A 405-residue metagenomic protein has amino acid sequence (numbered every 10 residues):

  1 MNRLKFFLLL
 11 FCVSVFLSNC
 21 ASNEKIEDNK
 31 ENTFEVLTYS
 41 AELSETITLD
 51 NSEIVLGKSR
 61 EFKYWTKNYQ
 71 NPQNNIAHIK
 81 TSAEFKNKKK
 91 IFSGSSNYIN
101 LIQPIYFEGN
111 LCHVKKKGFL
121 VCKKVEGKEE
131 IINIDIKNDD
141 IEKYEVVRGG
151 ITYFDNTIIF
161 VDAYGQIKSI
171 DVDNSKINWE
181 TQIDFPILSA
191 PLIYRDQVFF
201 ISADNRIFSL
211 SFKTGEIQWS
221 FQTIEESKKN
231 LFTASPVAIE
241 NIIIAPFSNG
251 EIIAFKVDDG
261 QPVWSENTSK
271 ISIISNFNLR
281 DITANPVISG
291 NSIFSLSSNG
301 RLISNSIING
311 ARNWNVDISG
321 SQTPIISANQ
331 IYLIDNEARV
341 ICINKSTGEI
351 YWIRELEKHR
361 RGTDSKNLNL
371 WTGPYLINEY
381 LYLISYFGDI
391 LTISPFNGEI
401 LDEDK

Functional and structural regions predicted by a protein language model:
F16-N19: C-terminal motif of bacterial Sec signal peptides marking the signal peptidase cleavage site
A21-E24: Bacterial signal peptide processing site
N29-E45, N51-K88: Blade/loop signatures of beta-propeller domains
F85-I105, E129-T152, N178-R195, I217-E240 (+4 more regions): Extracytoplasmic beta-rich repeat domains
E108, K115-K116, D155, D162-A163 (+8 more regions): Structural signature of WD-repeat beta-propellers
K124-K128, D171-S175, S211-G215, K256-G260 (+3 more regions): Short loop/turn segments that connect beta-strands within beta-propeller blades
